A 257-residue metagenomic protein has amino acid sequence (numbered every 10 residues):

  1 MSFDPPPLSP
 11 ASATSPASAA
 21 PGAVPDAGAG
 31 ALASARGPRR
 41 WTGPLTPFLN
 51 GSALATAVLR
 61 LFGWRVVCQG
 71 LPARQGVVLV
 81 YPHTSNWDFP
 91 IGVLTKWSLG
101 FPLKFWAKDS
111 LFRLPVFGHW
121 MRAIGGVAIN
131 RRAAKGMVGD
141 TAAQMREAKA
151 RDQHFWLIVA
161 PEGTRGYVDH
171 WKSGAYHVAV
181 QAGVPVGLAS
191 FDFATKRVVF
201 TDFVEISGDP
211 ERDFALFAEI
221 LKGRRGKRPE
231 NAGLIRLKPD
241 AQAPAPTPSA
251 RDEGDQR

Functional and structural regions predicted by a protein language model:
M1-A19: N-terminal acidic, proline/glycine-rich, low-complexity intrinsically disordered segments
P7, A20-W64: Extreme N-terminal tail/first-helix region
S15-A23, A250-Q256: D/E-rich low-complexity acidic segments and tails
P25, A31-A33, A73, G226-P229 (+3 more regions): Polar low-complexity intrinsically disordered regions enriched in Ser/Thr and small residues
P44, L61-G223, R228, I235-D240: Soluble catalytic domains of membrane acyltransferases
L221, L234-R257: A conserved mid-domain beta-alpha-beta active-site/ligand-binding segment of alpha/beta enzyme cores
